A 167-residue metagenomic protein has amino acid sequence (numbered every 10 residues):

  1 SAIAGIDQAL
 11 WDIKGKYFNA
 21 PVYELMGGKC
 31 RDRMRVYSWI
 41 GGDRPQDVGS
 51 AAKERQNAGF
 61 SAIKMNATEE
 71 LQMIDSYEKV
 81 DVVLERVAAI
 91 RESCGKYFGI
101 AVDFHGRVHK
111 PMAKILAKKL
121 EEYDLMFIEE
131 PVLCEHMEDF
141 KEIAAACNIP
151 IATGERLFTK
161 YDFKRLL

Functional and structural regions predicted by a protein language model:
S1, Y17-K29: Short, flexible active-site-proximal loops enriched in glycine and acidic residues
S1-Y17: Metal- or metallocofactor-binding catalytic centers and their adjacent structured scaffolds across diverse enzyme
I3, G41, R156-T159: Active-site nucleophile and cofactor-binding loops and adjacent substrate-binding regions of central metabolic enzymes
D12, E24, A88, K141 (+1 more regions): Active-site phosphate/pyrophosphate- and oxyanion-stabilizing loops and adjacent acidic/basic residues in soluble
A20, G28, K96-Y97, I149: Short, well-ordered coil loops that connect the C-terminus of an alpha-helix to the N-terminus of a beta-strand
P21-E24, V108-P111, L133-C134, L157-R165: Short, composition-biased local secondary-structure segments
R33-C147: Metal-dependent enolase-superfamily TIM-barrel catalytic cores that perform enediolate-based chemistry
E135, D139-L167: Catalytic alpha/beta core domains of metabolic enzymes, predominantly
